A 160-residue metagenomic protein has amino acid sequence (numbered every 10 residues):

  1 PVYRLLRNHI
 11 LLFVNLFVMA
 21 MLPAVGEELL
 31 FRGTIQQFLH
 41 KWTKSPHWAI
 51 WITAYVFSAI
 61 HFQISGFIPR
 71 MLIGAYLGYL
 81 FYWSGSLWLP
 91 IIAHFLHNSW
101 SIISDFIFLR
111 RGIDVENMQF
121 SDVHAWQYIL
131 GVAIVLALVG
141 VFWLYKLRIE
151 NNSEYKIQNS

Functional and structural regions predicted by a protein language model:
P1-P23, Q158: Juxtamembrane helix-loop-helix connectors linking adjacent transmembrane helices in multi-pass membrane enzymes
F13-F17, H47-I52, F67-I68, I91 (+1 more regions): Hydrophobic alpha-helical transmembrane segments
L16-L39, A137-R148: Transmembrane alpha-helical segments in integral membrane proteins
M19, P23, S45-F62: Small-polar-interrupted transmembrane alpha-helices in polytopic inner-membrane proteins
V25-L30, T34-I35, A59, Q63 (+1 more regions): Active-site His/Glu-centered metal-binding helix of metallohydrolases
G26-I52, Y79-S86: Membrane-interface helix/loop boundary segments of multi-pass membrane proteins
S58-A59, G66-S121: Functionally important transmembrane alpha-helices
F95-S160: C-terminal membrane module of polytopic membrane proteins
